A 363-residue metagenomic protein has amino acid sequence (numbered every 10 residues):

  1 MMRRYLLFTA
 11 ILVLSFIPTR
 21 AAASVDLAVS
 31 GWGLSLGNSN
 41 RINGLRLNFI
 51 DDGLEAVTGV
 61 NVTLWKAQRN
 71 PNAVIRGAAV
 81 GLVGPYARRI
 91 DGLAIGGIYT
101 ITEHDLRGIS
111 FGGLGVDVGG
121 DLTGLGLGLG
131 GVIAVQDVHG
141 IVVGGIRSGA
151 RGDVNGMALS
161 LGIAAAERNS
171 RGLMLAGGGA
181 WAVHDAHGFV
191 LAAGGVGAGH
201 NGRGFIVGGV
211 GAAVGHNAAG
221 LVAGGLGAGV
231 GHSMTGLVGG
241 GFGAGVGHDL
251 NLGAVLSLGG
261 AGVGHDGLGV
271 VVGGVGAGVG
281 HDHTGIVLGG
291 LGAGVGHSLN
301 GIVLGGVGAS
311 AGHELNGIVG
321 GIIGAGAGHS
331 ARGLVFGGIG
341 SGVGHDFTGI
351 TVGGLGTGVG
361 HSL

Functional and structural regions predicted by a protein language model:
M1-L7: Bacterial N-terminal signal peptides that target proteins for export
F8-F16: Bacterial N-terminal signal peptides
A22-L363: Surface-exposed, glycine- and small/polar-enriched segments that build interaction surfaces at terminal
